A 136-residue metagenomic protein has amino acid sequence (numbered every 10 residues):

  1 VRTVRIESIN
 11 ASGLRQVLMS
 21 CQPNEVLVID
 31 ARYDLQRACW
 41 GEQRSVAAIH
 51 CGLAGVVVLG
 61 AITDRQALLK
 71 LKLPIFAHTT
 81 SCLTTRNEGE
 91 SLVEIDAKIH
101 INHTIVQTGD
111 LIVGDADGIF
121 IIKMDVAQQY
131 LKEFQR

Functional and structural regions predicted by a protein language model:
V1-T108, I122-R136: Feature captures the catalytic cores and cofactor-binding loops of soluble hydro-lyases/lyases that act on carboxylate
I112, D117-G118: Channel- or pocket-lining gating/hinge segments that regulate access to a cavity or pore
